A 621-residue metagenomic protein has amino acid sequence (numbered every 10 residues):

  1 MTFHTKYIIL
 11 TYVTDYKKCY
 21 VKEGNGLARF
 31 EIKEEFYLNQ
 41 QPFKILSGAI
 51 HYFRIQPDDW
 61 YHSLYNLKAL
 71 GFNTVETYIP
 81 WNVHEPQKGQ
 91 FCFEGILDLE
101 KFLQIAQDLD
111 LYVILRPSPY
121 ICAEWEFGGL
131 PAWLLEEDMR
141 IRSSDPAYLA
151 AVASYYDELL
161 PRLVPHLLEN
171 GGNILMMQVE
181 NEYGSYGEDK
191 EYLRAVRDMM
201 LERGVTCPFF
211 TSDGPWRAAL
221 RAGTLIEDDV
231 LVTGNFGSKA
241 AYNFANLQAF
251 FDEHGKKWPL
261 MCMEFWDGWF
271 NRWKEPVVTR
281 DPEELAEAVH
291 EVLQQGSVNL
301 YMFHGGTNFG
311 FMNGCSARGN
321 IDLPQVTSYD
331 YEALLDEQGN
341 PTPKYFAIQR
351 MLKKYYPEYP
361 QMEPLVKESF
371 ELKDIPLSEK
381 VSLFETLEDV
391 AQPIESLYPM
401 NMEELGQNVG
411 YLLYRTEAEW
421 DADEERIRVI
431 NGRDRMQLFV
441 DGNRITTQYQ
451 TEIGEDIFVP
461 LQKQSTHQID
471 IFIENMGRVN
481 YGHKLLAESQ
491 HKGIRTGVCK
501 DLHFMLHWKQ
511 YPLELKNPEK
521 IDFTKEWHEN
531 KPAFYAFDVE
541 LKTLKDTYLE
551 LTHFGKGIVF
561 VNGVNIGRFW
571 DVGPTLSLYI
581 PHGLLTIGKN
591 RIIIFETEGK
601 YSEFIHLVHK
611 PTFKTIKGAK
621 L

Functional and structural regions predicted by a protein language model:
Y16-T74: N-terminal carbohydrate-binding accessory modules
L46-Q56, W81-L97, L135-S154, Q178-D189 (+3 more regions): The substrate-binding groove and active-site-proximal loops of carbohydrate-active enzymes, especially glycoside
Y61-W125, R197, L201: Aromatic-lined substrate-binding rim segments of carbohydrate-active enzymes
G89-G95, P119-S143, L193, R197 (+2 more regions): Aromatic- and acidic-residue-enriched segments that line the glycan-binding/catalytic groove of carbohydrate-active
L99-L115, D138-I174: An active-site-proximal structural segment forming one wall of the substrate-binding cleft that immediately precedes
A150-E227: Active-site neighborhood of glycoside hydrolase catalytic domains
K239-D336, N340, M351: Catalytic-core region of carbohydrate-active enzymes that cleave or remodel glycosidic bonds
E424-V440, I469, V539-N562, F569-W570 (+1 more regions): Aromatic-lined ligand-binding clefts that engage carbohydrates, nucleic acids, or primary amines
